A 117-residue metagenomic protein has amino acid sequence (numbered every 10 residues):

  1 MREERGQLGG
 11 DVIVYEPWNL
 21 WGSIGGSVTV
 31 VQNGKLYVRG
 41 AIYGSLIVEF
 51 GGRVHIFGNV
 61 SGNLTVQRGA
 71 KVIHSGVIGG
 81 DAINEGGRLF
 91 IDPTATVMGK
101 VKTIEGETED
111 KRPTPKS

Functional and structural regions predicted by a protein language model:
M1-S117: Extended beta-solenoid/beta-helix repeat architectures
